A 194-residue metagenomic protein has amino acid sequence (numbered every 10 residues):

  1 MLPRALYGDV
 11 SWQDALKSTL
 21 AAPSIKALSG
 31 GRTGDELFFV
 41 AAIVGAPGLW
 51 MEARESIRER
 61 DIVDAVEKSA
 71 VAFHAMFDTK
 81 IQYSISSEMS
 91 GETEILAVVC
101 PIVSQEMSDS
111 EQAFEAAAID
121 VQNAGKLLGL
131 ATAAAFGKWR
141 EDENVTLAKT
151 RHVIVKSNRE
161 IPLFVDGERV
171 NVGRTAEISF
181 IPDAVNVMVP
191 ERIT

Functional and structural regions predicted by a protein language model:
M1-P101: Catalytic core of DAGKc-family lipid kinases
Y7, E52-E55, K68-M76, E106-A113 (+1 more regions): Short low-complexity stretches enriched in small and charged residues
L16-S24, K68-F77, S104-E106, E143-V145 (+2 more regions): Short linear motifs in intrinsically disordered
I25-A27, E92, E111-A113, V172-G173: A structure-centric signal for secondary-structure junctions around beta-strands
A42-P47, I95-S104, R169, R174-I178 (+1 more regions): A short, sequence-level motif marking secondary-structure junctions
L49-R54, I102-D109, E177-N186: Short, surface-exposed linear segments at secondary-structure transitions and domain or protein termini
S90-K126: Active-site beta-loop-alpha substructure in enzyme catalytic cores, prototypically the cysteine-centered nucleophile
E111, A118-T194: ATP/nucleoside-binding phosphotransfer catalytic cores, i.e., glycine-rich phosphate-binding loops
